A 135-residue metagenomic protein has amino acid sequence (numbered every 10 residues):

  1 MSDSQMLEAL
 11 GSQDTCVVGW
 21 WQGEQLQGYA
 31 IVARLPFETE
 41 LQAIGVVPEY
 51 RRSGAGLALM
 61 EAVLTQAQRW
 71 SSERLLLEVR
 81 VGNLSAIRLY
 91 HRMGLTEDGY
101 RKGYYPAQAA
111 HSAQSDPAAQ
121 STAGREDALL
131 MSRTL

Functional and structural regions predicted by a protein language model:
M1-R51, L57-W70, Y100, L130-L135: Acetyl-CoA-dependent GNAT
L41, L75-V79: Conserved hydrophobic beta-strand within the GNAT/NAT acetyltransferase core sheet that lines the active-site cleft
V46, R80-V81: Short amphipathic helical patch at the helix-1/turn junction of helix-turn-helix
M60, N83-A86, G103-A109: Short glycine/proline-centered loop/turn elements that form peptide/ligand docking sites
S72-E73, L95: Short glycine/serine/threonine/alanine-rich loop segments
E78, H91, T96-L130: Conserved catalytic-core motifs of GNAT/GCN5-like acyltransferases
